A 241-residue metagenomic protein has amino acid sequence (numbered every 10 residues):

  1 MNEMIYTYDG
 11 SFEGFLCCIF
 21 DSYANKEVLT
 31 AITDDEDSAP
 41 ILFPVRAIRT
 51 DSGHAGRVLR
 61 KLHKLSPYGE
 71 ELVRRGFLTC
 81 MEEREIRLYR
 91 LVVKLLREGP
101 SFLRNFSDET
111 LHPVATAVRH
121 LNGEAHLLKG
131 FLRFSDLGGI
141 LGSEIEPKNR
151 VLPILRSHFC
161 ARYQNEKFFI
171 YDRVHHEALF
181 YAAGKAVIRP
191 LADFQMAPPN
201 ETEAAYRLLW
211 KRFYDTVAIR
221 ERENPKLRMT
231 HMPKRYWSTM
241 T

Functional and structural regions predicted by a protein language model:
M1-S52: N-terminal ordered "arm"
G14-N25, R90-R97, S157-A161, L208-D215: Short, hydrophobic/amphipathic alpha-helical patches that form generic packing surfaces within helical domains
T30-I41, F169-H176, L191: A generic structural motif
T33-H126: Charged, alpha-helical interface segments at or near domain boundaries
R49-G53, K185-P198: Acidic, Ser/Thr-rich peripheral helices and adjacent loops at domain boundaries
L72-G76, R173-V174, E223-M229: Short coil/turn segments at secondary-structure boundaries
P100-P190: Internal, well-folded beta-alpha domain core
N165-K167, A178-A183, F194-T241: Long, compositionally biased intrinsically disordered terminal regions
